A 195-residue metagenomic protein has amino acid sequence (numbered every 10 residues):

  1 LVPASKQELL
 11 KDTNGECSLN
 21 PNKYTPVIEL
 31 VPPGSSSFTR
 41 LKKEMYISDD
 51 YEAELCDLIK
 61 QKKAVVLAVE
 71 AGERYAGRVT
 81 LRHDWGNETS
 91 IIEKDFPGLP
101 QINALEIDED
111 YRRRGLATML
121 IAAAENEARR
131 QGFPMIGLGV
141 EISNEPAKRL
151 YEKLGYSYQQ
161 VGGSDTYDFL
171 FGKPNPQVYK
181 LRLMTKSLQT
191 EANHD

Functional and structural regions predicted by a protein language model:
L1-A4: N-terminal chloroplast transit peptides
D12-G15, N22, P134, E141-K148 (+2 more regions): C-terminal "cap" of GNAT-fold acetyltransferases
Y24, E29, P33-D110, I121-A123 (+2 more regions): Acetyl-CoA-dependent GNAT
R78, Q159-V161: Residue-level detector of high-confidence beta-strand sites
D108-D110, R114, I142-S143: Active-site acidic-Proline motif in GNAT/NAT acetyltransferases
R113-N126, R149-K153: Conserved acetyl-CoA-binding loop-helix of GNAT-fold acetyltransferases
R114, Q131-P134: Short coil/turn segments at alpha/beta junctions that flank glycine-rich nucleotide-binding fingerprints
E125, R129, L138-V140: Short acidic/polar micro-motifs centered on Gly/Asp/Asn
